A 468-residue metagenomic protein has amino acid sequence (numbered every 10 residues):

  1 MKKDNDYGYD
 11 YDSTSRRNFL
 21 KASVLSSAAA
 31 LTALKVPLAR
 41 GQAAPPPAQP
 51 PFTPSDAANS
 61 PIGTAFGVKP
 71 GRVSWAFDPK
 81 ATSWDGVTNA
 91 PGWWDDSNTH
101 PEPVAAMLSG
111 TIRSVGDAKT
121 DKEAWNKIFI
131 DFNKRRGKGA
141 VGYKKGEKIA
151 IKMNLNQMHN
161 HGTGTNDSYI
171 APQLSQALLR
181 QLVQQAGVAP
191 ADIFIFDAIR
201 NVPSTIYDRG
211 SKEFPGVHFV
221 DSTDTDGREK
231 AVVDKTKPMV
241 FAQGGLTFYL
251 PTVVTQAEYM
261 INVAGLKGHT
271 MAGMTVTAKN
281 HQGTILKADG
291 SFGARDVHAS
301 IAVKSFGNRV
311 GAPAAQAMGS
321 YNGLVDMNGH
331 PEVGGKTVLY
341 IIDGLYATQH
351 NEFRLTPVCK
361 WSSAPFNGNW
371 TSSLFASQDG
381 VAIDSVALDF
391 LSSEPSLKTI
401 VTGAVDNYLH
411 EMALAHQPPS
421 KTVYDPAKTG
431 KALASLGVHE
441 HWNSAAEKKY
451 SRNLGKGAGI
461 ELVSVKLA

Functional and structural regions predicted by a protein language model:
M1-N18, R40: N-terminal secretory signal peptides
K2-D6, D10, L31-T32, G457 (+1 more regions): Outer-membrane beta-barrel pore domains
Y7, A28, T371-S373: General secondary-structure propensity
S15-A33: N-terminal export leaders
K35-A44: Signal peptide processing junction and immediate N-terminal pro/mature segment of secreted/exported proteins
P46-K145, N156-T165, Y169-A468: Extended, low-polarity segments enriched in aliphatic/aromatic residues
